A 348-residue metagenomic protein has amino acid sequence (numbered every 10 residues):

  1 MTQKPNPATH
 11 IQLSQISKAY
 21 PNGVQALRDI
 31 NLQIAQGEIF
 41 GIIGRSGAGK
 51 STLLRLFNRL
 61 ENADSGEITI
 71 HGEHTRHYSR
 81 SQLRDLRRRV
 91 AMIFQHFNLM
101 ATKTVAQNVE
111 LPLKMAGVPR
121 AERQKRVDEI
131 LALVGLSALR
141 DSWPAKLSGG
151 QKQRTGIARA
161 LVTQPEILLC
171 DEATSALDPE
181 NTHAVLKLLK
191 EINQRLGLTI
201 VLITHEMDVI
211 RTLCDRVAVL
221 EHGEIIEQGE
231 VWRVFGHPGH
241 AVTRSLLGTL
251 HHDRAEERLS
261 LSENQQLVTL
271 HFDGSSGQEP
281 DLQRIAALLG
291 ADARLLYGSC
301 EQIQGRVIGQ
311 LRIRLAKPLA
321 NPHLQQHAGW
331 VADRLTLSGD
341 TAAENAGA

Functional and structural regions predicted by a protein language model:
P21, T75-A91, M115, R120 (+1 more regions): ABC ATPase NBD coupling module
N58: Helix-to-loop junction immediately C-terminal to a conserved catalytic motif
H74, E110, K114, A121-A138: Conserved ABC ATPase "signature" region
W143-L147, Q151: Conserved ABC ATPase signature
V162-E166: A short, proline-enriched helix->beta-strand linker immediately N-terminal to the Walker B motif in ABC-type P-loop
Q228-G229, H237: ABC ATPase "signature
